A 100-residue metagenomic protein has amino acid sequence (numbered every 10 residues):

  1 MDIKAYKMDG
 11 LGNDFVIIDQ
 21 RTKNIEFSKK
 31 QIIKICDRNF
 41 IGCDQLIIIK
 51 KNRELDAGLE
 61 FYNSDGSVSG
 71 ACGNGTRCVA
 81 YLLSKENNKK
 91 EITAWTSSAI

Functional and structural regions predicted by a protein language model:
M1-I100: A glycine-rich beta-to-alpha transition motif near the start of alpha/beta enzyme domains, typified by
